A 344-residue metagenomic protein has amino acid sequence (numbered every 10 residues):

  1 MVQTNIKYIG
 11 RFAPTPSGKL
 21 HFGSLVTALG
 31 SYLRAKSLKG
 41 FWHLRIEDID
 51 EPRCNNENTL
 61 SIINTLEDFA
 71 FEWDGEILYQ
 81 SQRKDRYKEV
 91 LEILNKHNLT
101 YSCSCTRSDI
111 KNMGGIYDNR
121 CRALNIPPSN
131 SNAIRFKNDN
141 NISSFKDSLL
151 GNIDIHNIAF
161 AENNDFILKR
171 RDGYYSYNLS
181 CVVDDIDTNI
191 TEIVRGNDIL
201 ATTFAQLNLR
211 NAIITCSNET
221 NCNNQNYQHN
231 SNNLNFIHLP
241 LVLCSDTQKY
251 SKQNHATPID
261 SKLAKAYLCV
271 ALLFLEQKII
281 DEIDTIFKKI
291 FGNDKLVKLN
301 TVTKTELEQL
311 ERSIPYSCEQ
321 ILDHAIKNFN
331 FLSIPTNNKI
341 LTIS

Functional and structural regions predicted by a protein language model:
V2-G115, D198-E219, N224-S231, I279-I314 (+1 more regions): N-terminal Rossmann-like or analogous alpha/beta NTP/dinucleotide-binding catalytic cores that position adenine
F12, K137-N138, R170, V270-L272: Pocket-edge structural micro-motifs
Y32-L33, W42-H43, I49, L66 (+11 more regions): Bulky hydrophobic/aromatic packing residues
L60, F204-L207, Q248, A266-L273 (+1 more regions): A generic structural signal for well-ordered alpha-helical surface patches
S102, R107-S261: Active-site cores that bind ATP or allylic diphosphates and position pyrophosphate for catalysis
P258-S344: Polyanion-binding catalytic cores of nucleic-acid enzymes and NTP/SAM-utilizing transferases
